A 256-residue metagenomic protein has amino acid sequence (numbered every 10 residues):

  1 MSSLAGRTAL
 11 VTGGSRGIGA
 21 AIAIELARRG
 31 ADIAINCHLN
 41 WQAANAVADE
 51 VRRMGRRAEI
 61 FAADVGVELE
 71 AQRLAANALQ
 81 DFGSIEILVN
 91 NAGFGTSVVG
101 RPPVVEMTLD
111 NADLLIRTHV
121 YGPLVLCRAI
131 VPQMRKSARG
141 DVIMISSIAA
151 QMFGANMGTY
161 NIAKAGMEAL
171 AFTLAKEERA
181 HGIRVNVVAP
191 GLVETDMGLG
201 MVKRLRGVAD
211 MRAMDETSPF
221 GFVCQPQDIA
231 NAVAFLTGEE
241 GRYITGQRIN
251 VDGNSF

Functional and structural regions predicted by a protein language model:
T8, S15-R16: Conserved glycine-rich cofactor-binding loop
Q72, G95-D113, K136, N156-T159: Conserved mid-core segment of classical short-chain dehydrogenase/reductases
E86, V105-L124, R139, I143 (+2 more regions): Catalytic Tyr-X3-Lys loop
C127, A163: Active-site helix of classical SDR
P132, K176-E177, R242: Alpha-helical segment proximal to the catalytic Tyr-Lys
S147: Residue(s) in the substrate-gating loop at a strand-loop-helix junction that position the organic substrate next
R179, R184, I244-G246: Short, small/polar-rich loop/turn modules that mediate ligand/substrate recognition or access, typified
E216, A234, T245-F256: Short C-terminal tail/terminal secondary-structure segment of NAD(P)H-dependent dehydrogenase/reductase domains
